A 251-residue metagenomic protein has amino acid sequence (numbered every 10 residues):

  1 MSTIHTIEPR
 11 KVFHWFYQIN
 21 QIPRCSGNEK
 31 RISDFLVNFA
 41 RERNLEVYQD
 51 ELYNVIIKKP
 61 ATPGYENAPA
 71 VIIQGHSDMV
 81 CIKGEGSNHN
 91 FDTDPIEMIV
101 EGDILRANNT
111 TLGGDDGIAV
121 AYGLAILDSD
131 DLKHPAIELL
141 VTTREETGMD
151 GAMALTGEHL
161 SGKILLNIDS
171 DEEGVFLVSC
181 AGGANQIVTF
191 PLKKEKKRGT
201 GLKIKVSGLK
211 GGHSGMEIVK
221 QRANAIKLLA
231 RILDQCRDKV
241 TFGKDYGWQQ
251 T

Functional and structural regions predicted by a protein language model:
S2-D103: Acidic/His- and Gly-rich active-site-bordering loop/insert found across diverse amide/peptide-bond hydrolases
T3, I7, R24-G27, T110-G114 (+1 more regions): Alpha-helix capping and helix-loop boundary segments enriched in small/acidic/polar residues
T3, Y17, Q21-C25, R41 (+7 more regions): Generic secondary-structure signature for well-ordered alpha-helical cores
F13, Y17, V37, V120-D128 (+3 more regions): Predominant activation on well-ordered alpha-helical scaffold segments within soluble catalytic domains
D50-L52, T142, D245-Y246: Conserved beta-strand termini and adjacent loop/short-helix elements that scaffold enzyme active sites in alpha/beta
I56, I72-Q74, E138, I187-T189 (+1 more regions): Beta-strand secondary-structure signal
Y65-V141, E145-T147, A152-K163: Active-site metal-coordination/substrate-binding segment of hydrolases, especially metallo-dependent peptidases
P95-I96, E101-R106, T110, E146-T147 (+1 more regions): Midchain, well-structured core segments that form catalytic/ion-binding scaffolds
